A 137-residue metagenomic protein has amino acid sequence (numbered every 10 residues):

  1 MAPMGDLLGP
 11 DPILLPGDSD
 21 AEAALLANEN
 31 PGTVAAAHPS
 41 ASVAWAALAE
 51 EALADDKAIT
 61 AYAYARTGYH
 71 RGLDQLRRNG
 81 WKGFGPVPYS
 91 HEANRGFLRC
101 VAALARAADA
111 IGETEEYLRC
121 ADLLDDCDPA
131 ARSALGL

Functional and structural regions predicted by a protein language model:
M1-G83, V101, R106-L137: N-terminal alpha-helical interaction modules that lie
T33-A37, P88-A93: Solvent-exposed loop and edge beta-strand segments that line ligand/cofactor-binding and catalytic clefts
S42, H91-N94, L98: Start-of-helix signal in alpha-solenoid helical-repeat scaffolds, especially tetratricopeptide repeats
